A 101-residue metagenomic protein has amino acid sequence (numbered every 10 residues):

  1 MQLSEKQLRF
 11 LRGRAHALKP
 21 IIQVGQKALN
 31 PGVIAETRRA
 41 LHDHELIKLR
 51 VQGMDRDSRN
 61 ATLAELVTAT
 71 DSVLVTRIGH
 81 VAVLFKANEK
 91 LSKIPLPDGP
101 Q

Functional and structural regions predicted by a protein language model:
M1-Q101: Positively charged, polar, low-complexity stretches
